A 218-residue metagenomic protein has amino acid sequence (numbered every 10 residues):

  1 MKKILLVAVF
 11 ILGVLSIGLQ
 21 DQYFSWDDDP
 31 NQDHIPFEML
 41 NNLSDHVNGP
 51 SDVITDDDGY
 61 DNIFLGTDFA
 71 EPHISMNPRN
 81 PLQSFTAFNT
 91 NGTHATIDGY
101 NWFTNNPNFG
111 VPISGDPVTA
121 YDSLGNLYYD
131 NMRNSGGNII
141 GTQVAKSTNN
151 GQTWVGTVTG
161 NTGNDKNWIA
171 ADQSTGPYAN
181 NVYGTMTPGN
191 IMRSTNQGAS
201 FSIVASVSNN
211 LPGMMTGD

Functional and structural regions predicted by a protein language model:
M1-S25: Bacterial Sec-dependent N-terminal signal peptides
D21-D218: C-terminal PAP-associated
